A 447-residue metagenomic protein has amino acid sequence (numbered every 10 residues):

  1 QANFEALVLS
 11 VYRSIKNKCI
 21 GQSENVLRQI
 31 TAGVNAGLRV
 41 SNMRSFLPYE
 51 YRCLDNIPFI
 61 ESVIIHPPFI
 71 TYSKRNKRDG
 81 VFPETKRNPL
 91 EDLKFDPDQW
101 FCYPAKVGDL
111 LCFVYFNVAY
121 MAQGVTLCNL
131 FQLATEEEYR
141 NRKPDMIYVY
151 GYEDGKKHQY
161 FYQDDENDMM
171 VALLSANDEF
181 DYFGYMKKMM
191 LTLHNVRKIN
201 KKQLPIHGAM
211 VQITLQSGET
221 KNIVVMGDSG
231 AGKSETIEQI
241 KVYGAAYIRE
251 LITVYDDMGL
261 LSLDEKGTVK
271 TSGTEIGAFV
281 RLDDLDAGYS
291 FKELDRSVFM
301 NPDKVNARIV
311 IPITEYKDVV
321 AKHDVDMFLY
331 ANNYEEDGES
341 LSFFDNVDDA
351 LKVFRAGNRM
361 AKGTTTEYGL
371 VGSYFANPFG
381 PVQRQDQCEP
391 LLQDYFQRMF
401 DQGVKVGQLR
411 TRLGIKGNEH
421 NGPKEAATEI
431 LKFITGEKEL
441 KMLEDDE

Functional and structural regions predicted by a protein language model:
Q1-F183, E447: Long, basic/Gly/Ser/Thr-rich N-terminal segments that mediate initial subcellular attachment or targeting
Q1-L54, K304-E447: Conserved NTP phosphate-binding and transfer environment spanning the P-loop NTPase/kinase superfamily
K106-D109, D165-N167, T214-G218, S262-V269: Short acidic-glycine loop/turn motifs at beta-strand connectors
A119, N177-D178, Q216-G218, G230-A231 (+3 more regions): Short, glycine-/Ser/Thr-/acidic-enriched flexible segments
M169-N222: Extreme N-terminal, non-catalytic leader segments that precede Walker-type/kinase nucleotide-binding cores
N200, Y243-L251: Secondary-structure transition/capping motifs at alpha-helix termini and the adjoining loop/turn into the next element
L215-A245: Glycine-rich phosphate-binding P-loop
I248-D318: Conserved nucleotide-sensing/catalytic segment adjacent to the nucleotide-binding pocket in NTP-handling enzymes
